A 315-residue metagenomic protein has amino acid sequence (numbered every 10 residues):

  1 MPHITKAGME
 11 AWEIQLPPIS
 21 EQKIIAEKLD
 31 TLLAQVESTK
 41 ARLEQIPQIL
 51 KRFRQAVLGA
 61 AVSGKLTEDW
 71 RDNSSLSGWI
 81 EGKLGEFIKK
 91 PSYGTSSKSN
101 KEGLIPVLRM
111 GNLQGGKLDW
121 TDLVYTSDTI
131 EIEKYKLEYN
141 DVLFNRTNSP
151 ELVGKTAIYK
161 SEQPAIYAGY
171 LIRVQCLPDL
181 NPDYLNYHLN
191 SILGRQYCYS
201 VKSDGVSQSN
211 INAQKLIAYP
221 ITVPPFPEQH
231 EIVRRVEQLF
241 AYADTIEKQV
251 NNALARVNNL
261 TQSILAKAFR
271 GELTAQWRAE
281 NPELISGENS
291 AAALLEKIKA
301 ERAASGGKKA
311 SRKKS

Functional and structural regions predicted by a protein language model:
M1-I19, P164-I172, L180-D183, S203-P227: A short glycine-rich beta-alpha junction/loop motif
A11-Q15, I19-A26, N73-Y93, A218 (+9 more regions): Non-catalytic DNA-recognition/assembly elements of restriction-modification systems
T31-N73, K248-A279: Short amphipathic coiled-coil heptad-repeat segments
K83-S97, G111-V142: Sequence-specific dsDNA recognition surfaces
Q114-Y125, V142-Y167, D183-Y187, Q196-K202 (+1 more regions): Short, ligand-facing micro-motifs at secondary-structure edges
I130-E131, G205, K248-N251: Short, solvent-exposed loop/turn positions at domain surfaces that link secondary-structure elements or cap domain
R235-N252: Amphipathic alpha-helical coiled-coil segments
E272-N289, K309-S315: Acidic, low-complexity, intrinsically disordered peripheral segments
